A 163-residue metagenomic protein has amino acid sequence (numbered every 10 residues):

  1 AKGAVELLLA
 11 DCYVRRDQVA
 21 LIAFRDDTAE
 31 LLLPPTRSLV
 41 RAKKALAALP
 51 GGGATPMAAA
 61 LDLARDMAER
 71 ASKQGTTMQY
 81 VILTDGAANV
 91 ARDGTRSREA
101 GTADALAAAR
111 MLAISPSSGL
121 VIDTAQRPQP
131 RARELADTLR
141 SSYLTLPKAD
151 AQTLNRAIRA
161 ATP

Functional and structural regions predicted by a protein language model:
A1-A4, S38, A42, G53-A60 (+4 more regions): Helical mechanochemical/support elements of P-loop NTPase systems and associated helical scaffolds
A1-P35, A59-L63, T76-L83, L120-P128: Von Willebrand factor
E6-Y13, A47-P50, D62-R65, E69-S72 (+1 more regions): Signal for well-folded cores of large energy- and translation-related assemblies
D17-A48, A68-A71, G94-R96, P128-D137 (+1 more regions): Short beta-strand-loop
A54, D62-D66, K73-Q74, R110-A113 (+3 more regions): N-linked glycosylation sequons
A60-A68, Y80-T95, E99: N-terminal-biased segments
A87-T138, L144: VWA/integrin I-like adhesion module and closely mimicked acidic/polar interface patches used
L135-P163: C-terminal helix of von Willebrand factor
